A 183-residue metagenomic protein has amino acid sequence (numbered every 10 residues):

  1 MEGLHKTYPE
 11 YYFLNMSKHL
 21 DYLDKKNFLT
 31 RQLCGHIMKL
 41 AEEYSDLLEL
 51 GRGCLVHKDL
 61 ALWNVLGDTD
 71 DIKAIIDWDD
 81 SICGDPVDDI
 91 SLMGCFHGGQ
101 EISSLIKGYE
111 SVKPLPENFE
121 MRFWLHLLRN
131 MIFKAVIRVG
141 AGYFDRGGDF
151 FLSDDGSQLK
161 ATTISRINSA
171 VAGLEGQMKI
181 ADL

Functional and structural regions predicted by a protein language model:
M1-K58, L159-L183: An alpha-helical support segment within catalytic cores of ATP-dependent transferases
Y8-Y11, I82, H97: A generic short alpha-helical patch detector that favors 3-5-residue windows in or near N-terminal regions
P9, L62, I72, D80 (+2 more regions): Alpha-helix N-cap/helix-start and coil->helix boundary motif
M16, L60-W63, I72, I90 (+3 more regions): Generic structural signal for small/hydrophobic residues in well-ordered secondary structure, especially within
D24, D85, E110: Residue-level signal for pocket-adjacent positions within structured domains
M38-D88: Active-site acidic catalytic loop and adjacent metal/ATP-binding pocket of ATP-dependent phosphoryl transfer enzymes
E49-R52, L92-L183: Helix-rich C-terminal or lid/interface subdomains of diverse kinases
